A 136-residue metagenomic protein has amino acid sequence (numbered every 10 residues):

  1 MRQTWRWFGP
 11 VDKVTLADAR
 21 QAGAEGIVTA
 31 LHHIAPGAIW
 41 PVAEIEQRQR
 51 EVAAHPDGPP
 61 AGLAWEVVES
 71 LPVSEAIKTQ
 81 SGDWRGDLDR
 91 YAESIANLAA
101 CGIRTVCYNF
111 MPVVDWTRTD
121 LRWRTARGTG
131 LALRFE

Functional and structural regions predicted by a protein language model:
M1-E136: N-terminal pre-domain/capping segments
